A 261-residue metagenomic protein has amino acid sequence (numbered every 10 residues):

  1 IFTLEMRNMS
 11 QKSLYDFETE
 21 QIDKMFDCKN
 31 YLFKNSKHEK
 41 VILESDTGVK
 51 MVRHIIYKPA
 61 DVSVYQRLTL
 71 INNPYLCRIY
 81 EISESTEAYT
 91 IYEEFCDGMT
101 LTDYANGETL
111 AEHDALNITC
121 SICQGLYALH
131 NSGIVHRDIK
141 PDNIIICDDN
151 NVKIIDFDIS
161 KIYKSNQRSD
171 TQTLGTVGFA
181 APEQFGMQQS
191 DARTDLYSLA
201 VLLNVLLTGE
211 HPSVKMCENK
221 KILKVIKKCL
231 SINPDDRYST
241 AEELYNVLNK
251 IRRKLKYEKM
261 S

Functional and structural regions predicted by a protein language model:
D27-Q66: ATP-binding glycine-rich loop module of kinase domains
N72-E81: Conserved HxN/HPN-centered segment at the entrance to the catalytic loop of eukaryotic protein kinase-like domains
T86-T100: Conserved short submotifs of the Hanks-type protein kinase catalytic core that shape the nucleotide-binding pocket
T100-L110: AlphaC helix of the protein kinase catalytic domain
I118-T119: Activation segment signature within eukaryotic-like protein kinase domains
H130-I146: Catalytic-loop of the protein kinase fold
D170-E183: Conserved activation segment of eukaryotic-like protein kinases, specifically the C-terminal portion of the activation
